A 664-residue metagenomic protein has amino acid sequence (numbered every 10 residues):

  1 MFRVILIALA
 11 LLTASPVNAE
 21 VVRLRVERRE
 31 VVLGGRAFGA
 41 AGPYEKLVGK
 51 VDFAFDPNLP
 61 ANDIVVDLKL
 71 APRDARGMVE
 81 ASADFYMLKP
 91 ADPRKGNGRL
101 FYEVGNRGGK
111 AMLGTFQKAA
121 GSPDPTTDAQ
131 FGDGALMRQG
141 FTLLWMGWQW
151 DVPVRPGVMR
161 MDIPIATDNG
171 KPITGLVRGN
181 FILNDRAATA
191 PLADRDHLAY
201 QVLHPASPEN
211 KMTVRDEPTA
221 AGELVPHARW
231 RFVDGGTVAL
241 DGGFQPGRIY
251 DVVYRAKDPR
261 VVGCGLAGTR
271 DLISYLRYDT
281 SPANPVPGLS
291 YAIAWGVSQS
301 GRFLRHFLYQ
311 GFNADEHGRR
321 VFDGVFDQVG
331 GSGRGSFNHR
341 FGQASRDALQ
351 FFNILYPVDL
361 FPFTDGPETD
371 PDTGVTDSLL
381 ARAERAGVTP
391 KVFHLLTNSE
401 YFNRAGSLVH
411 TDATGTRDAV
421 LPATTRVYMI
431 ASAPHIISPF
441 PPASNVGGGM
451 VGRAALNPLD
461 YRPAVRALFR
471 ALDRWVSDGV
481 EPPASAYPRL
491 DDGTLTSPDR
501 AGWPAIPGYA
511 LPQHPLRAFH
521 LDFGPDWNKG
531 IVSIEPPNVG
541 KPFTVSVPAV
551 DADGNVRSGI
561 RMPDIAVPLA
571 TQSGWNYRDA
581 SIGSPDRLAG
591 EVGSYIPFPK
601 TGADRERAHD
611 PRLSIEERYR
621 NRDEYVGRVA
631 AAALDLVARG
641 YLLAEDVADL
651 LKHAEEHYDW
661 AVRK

Functional and structural regions predicted by a protein language model:
V4-T13: Bacterial N-terminal signal peptides
S15-A19: Sec/Tat signal peptide C-region and signal peptidase I cleavage site
E20-K664: C-terminal His-loop and adjacent cap/lid subdomain of alpha/beta-hydrolase
